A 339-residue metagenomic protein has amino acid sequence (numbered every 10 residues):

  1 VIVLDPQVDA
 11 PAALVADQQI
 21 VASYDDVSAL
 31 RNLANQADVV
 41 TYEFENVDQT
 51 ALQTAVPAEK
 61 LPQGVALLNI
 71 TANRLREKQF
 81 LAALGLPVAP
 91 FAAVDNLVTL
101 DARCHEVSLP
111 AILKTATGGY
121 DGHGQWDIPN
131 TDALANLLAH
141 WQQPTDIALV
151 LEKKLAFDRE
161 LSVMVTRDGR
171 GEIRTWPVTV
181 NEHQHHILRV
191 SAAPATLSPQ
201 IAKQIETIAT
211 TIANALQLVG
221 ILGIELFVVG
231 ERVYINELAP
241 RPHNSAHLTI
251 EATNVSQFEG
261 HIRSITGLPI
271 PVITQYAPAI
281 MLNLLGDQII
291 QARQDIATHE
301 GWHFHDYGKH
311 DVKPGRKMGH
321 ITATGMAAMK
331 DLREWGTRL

Functional and structural regions predicted by a protein language model:
V1-Q79, V98, A327: ATP-binding N-terminal substructure of ATP-dependent carboxylate-amine bond-forming enzymes
I70-S162, T166-I212, R338: Active-site nucleotide/adenylate-binding loops and adjacent lid/helix of ATP-dependent enzymes
P90, P110-L113, I147-E152, L222-G223 (+2 more regions): A short linear hydrophobic-aromatic micro-motif
R167-E172, Q184, V228-R232, G325-A327: Short acidic-glycine loop/turn motifs at beta-strand connectors
R174, L222, V233-E237: Protein kinase-like catalytic core scaffold
K203-I224, V229, P240-D287: Active-site "cap" helix and flanking loop/linker of ATP-utilizing ligase/carboxylase catalytic domains
R263-L339: Peripheral (often C-terminal) accessory segments that flank ATP-dependent C-N-forming ligase machineries
